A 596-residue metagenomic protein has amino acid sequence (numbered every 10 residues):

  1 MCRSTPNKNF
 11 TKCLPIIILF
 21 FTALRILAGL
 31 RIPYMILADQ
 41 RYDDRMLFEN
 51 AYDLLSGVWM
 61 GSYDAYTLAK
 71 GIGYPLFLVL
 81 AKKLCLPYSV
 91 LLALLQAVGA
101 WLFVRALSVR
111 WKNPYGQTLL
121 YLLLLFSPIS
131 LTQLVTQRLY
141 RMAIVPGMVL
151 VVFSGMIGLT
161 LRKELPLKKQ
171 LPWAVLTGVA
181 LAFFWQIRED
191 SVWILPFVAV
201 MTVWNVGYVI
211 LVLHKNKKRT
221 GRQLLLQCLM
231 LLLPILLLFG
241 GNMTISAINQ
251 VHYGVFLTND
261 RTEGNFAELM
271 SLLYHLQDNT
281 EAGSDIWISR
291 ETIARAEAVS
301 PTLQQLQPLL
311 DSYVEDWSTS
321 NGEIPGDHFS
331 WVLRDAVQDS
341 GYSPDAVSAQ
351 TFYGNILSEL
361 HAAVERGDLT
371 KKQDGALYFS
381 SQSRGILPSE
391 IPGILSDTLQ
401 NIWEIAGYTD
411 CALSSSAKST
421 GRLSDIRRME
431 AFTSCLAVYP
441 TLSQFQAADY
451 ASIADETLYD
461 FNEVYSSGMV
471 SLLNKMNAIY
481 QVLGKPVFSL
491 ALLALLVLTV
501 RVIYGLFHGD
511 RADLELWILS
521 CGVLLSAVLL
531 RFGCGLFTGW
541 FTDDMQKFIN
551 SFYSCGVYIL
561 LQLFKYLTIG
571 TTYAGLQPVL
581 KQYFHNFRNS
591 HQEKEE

Functional and structural regions predicted by a protein language model:
M1-L30, Q117, L225-L231, F507-S520 (+2 more regions): Start-transfer (signal-anchor) and selected internal transmembrane alpha helices of multi-pass inner/ER membrane
F10-Q40, P128, I235-A247, S526-F532: Transmembrane signal-anchor helices characteristic of membrane glycosylation enzymes that use polyprenol
G29, I72-P75, V79, C85-S89 (+2 more regions): Aromatic- and kink-enriched transmembrane "portal" helix at the membrane-lumen/periplasm boundary that abuts
I32-N50, W59-F77: Extracytoplasmic catalytic/substrate-binding loops of multi-pass membrane glycan-assembly enzymes
L37-Y42, M46, L238-E404: Juxtamembrane membrane-water interface segments immediately following transmembrane helices in multi-pass
Y88-Q117, V151-G155: Transmembrane-helix motifs of polytopic, lipid-linked glycan transferases
L102, I144-L165, T177-L181, A199 (+1 more regions): Specific aromatic-rich, kink-prone transmembrane helix
W173-R188, L238-F239: Membrane-interface alpha helices of multi-pass inner-membrane proteins
